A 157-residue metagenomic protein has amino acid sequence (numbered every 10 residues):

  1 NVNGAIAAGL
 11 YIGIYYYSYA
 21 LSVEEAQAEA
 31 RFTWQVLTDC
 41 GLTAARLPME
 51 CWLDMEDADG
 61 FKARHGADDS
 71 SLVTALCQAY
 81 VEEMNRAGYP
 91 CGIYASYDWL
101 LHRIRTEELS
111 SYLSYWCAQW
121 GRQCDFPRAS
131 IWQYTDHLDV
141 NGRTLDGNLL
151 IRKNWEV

Functional and structural regions predicted by a protein language model:
N1, L37-G41, H102-T106, Y115-R122: Intrinsically disordered, low-complexity boundary segments flanking structured domains
N1-V81, N85-A87: Substrate-binding cleft of extracellular glycoside hydrolase catalytic domains
Y11-Y16, M49-M55, P90-A95, S114-C117 (+1 more regions): Structural recognition of the beta-strand scaffold that forms the well-ordered cores of secreted hydrolase catalytic
I12, S18-E24, E56-F61, Y97-L101 (+2 more regions): Solvent-exposed loop/turn segments at secondary-structure junctions within structured extracellular/periplasmic domains
A26-W34, L100-S110: Distinct, well-ordered alpha-helical segments
A63, D69, I93, R105-L109: Basic/polar, cationic surfaces and motifs that engage anionic cell-wall and phosphate/carboxylate ligands
M84-H102: Aromatic-lined carbohydrate-recognition surfaces of secreted/lumenal glycan-active proteins
E107-V157: Functionally critical loop-and-helix segments that line ligand-binding/catalytic clefts of soluble enzyme domains
